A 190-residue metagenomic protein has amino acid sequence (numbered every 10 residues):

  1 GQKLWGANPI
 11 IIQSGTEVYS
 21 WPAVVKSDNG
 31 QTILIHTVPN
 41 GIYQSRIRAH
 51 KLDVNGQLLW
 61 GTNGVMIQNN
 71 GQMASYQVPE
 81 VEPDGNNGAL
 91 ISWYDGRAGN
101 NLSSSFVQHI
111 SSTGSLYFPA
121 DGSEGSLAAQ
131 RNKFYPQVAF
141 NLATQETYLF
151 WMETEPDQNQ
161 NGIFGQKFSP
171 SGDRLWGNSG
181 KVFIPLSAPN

Functional and structural regions predicted by a protein language model:
G1-N190: Extracellular, repeat-based ectodomains that mediate carbohydrate processing or recognition
